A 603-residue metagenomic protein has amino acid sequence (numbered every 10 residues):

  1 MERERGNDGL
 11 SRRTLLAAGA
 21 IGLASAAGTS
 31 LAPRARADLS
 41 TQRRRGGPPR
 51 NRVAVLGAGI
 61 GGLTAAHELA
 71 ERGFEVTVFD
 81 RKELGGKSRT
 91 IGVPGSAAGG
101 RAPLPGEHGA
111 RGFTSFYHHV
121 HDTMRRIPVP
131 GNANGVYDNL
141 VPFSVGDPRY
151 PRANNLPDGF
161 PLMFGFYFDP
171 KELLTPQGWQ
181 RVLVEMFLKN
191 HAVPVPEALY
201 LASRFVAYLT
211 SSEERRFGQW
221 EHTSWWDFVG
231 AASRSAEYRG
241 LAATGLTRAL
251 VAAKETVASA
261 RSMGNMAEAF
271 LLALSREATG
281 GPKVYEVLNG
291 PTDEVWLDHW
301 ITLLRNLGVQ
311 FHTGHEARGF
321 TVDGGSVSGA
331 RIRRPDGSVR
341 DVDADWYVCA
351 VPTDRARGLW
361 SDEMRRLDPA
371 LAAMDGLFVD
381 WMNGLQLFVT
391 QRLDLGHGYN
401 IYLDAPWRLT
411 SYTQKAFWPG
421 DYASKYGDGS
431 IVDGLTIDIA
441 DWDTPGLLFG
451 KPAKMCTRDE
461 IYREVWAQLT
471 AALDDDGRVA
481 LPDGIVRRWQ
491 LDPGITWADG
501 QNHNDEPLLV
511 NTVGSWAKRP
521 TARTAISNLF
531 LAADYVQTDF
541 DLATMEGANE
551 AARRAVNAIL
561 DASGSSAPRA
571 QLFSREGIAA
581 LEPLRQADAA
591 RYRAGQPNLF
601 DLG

Functional and structural regions predicted by a protein language model:
M1-L10, A35-D38: N-terminal secretory signal peptides
L10-A26: N-terminal export leaders
N51-T77: N-terminal Rossmann-like FAD-binding beta1-loop-alpha1 element of flavoenzymes
E71-G92: Glycine-rich FAD pyrophosphate-binding loop
A98-E197: Dinucleotide-binding Rossmann-like beta1-alpha1 core, especially the glycine-rich loop that anchors the ADP
H191-D323: Active-site/ligand-binding neighborhood in enzyme catalytic cores
E277-L288, A344-W346, V351-R519, A525-E550 (+3 more regions): C-terminal segments that line or cap access tunnels to active or ligand-binding sites in enzymes and enzyme-associated
T321-D341: Conserved beta-strand-loop-beta-strand element in the redox core of flavoprotein oxidoreductases
